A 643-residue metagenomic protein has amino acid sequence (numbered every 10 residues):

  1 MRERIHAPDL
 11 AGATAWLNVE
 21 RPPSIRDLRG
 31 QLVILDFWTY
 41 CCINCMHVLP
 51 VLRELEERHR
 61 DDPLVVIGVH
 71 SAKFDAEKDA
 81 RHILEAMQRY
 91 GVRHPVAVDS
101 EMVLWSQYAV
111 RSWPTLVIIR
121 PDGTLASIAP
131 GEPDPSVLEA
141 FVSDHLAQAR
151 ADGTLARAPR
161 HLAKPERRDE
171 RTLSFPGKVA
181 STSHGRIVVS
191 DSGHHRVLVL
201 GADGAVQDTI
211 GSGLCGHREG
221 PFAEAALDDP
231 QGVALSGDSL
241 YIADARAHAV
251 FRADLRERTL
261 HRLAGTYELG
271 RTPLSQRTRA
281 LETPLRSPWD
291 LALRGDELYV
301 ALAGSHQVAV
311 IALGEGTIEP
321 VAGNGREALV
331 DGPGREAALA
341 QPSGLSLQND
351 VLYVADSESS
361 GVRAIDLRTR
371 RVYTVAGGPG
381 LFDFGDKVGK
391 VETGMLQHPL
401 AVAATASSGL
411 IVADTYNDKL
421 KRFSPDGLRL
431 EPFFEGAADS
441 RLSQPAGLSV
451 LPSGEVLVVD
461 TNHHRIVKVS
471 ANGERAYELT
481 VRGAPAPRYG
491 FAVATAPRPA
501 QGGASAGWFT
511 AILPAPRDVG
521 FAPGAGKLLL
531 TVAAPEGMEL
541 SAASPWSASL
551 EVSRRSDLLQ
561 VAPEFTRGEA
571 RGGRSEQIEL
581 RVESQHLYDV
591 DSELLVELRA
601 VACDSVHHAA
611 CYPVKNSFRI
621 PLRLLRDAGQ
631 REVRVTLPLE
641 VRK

Functional and structural regions predicted by a protein language model:
M1-I25, A506-L513: N-terminal "domain-start" segment that seeds a small globular fold
F37-E54, G537-L540: Conserved redox-active cysteine motifs that mediate thiol-disulfide chemistry, especially di-cysteine Cys-X(1-2)-Cys
H47-R89, S100-L104: Structural microenvironment flanking redox-active thiols in thiol-disulfide oxidoreductases
I83-I119: Short, internal strand/loop/helix patches that form the active-site neighborhood or redox-interaction surface
R120-K178, P485-R498: Thiol-/selenol-based redox modules, centered on thioredoxin-like and closely related oxidoreductase domains
R157-G177, G204-D229, T259-S287, E315-Q341 (+3 more regions): Gly/Pro-rich loop segments of beta-rich domains
S181-H184, L235-G237, L293-G295, L347-N349 (+2 more regions): Residue-level detector of Asp-centered blade-edge/turn motifs that repeat once per structural unit in beta-propeller
G204, Q444, G473-E474, T480-K643: Extracellular/lumen-exposed scaffold segments
